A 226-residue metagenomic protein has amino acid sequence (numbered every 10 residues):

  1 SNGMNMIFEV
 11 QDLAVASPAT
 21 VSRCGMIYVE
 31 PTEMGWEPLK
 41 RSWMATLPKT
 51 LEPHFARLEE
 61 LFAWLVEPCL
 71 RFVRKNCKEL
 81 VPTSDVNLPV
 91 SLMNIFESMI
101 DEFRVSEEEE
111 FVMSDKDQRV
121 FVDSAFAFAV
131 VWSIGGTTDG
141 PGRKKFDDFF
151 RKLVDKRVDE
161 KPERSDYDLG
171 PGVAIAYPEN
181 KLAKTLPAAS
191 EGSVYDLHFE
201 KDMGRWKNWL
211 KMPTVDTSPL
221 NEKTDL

Functional and structural regions predicted by a protein language model:
S1-F8, S22-R23: AAA+/SF3 P-loop NTPase mechanochemical coupling elements
N2, V15-P18, T32-G35, L61-W64 (+2 more regions): Helix-boundary capping/turn motifs
N5, Q11, K223-L226: C-terminal, well-structured subdomains that either form a transmembrane helix-short loop-helix hairpin in multi-pass
Q11, Y28-E30, W209-K211: Flexible glycine-/small-residue-rich
A14-S17, E33-E37, D139-R143, G204-R205: Eukaryotic short linear interaction motifs
A16-A45, K49: A short helix-turn-beta junction within AAA+ P-loop NTPase domains corresponding to the substrate/partner-engaging
P48, E52, E59, V66: Conserved phosphate-handling catalytic cores of large alpha/beta enzymes
A63-L226: AAA+ P-loop NTPase catalytic core
